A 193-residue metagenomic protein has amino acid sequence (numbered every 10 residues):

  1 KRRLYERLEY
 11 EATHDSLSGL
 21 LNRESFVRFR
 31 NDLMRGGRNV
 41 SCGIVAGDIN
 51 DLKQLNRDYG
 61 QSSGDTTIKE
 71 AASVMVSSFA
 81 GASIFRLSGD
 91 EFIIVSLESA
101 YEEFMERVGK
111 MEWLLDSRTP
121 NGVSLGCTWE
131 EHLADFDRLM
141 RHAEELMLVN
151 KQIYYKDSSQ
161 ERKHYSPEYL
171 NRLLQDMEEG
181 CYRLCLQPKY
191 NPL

Functional and structural regions predicted by a protein language model:
K1, D48-D51: Conserved acidic
K1-E11, R23, K163-L170: Interdomain signal-transducing alpha-helical coiled-coil linkers
E9-T13, G19-G43, N50-S77, F85-I94 (+3 more regions): Conserved long alpha-helical elements within nucleotide-processing catalytic cores of c-di-GMP signaling and class III
V40, P120-G122, E179-C185: PAS/PAS-like sensory domains
I44, E70-L133: GGDEF/GGEEF active-site signature
I49, S99, E130, K189-P192: Hydrophobic pocket-lining residues within nucleotide cofactor-binding pockets
Q61, M105-D116, L125-K156, L170 (+1 more regions): Catalytic-core segments of nucleotide cyclases and related cyclic-nucleotide turnover enzymes
Q160-L193: Active-site core of bacterial EAL-family cyclic-dinucleotide phosphodiesterase domains
